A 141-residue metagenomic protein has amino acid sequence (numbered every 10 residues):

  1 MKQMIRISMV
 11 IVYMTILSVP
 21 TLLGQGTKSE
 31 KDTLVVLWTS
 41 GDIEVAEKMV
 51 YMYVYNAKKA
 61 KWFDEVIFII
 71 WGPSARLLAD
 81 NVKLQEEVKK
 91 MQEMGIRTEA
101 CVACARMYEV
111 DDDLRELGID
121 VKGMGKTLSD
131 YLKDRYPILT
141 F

Functional and structural regions predicted by a protein language model:
M1-M9: Bacterial N-terminal signal peptides that target proteins for export
S8-P20: Bacterial N-terminal signal peptides
L22-G24: Boundary at the C-terminal end of the N-terminal hydrophobic targeting segment
V35-V50, S74-A79: Short, glycine-rich nucleotide/cofactor-binding loops
E47-A60: Histidine-anchored nucleotide/phosphate-binding helix
V54, E65-G72, T98-C104: Short internal beta-strands
K83-D111: A glycine-rich helix N-cap at a beta->alpha junction
K90, E109, R115-L132, Y136-P137: A short aromatic-anchored loop/beta-hairpin motif
